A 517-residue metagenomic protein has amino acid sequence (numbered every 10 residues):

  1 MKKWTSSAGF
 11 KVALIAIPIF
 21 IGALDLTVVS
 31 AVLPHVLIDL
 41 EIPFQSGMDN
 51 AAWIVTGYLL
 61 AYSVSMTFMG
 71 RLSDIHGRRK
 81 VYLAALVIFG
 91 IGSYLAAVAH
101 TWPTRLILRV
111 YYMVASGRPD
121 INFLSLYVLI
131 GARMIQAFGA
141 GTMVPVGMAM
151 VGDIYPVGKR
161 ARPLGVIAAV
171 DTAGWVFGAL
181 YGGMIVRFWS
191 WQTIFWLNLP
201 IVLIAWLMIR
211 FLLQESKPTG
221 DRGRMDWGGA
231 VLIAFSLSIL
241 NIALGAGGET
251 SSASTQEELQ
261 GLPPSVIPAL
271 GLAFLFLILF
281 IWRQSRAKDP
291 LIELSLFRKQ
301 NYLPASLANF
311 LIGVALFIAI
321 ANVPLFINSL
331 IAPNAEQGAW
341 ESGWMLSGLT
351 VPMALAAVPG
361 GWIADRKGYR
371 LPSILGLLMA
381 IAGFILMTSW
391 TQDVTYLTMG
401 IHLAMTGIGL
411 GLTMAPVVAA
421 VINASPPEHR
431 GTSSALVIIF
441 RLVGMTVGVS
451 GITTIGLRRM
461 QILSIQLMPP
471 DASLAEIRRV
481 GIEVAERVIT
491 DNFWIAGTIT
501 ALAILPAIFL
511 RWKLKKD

Functional and structural regions predicted by a protein language model:
M1-A23, P263, W282, N301 (+1 more regions): Transmembrane-helix exit segments and adjacent C-terminal regions of multi-pass membrane proteins
F10-L59, P264-S265, K288-V418, P426-E428: Transmembrane core module of solute transporters
F20, W53-L60, V87, M134 (+7 more regions): Transmembrane alpha-helical cores of Major Facilitator Superfamily
T27, L59-T67, G141, W175-V176 (+3 more regions): Residue-level signature of mid-helix packing/kink "hotspots" within the transmembrane helices of 12-pass Major
V36-L37, E41, L72-S73, Y181-W189 (+5 more regions): Interfacial helix-cap and linker-helix signal at transmembrane-aqueous boundaries of multi-pass secondary transporters
S65, G77-L83, P103-I107, Y127-V128 (+4 more regions): C-terminal module of multi-pass small-molecule transporters
G70-G228, A246: Helix-loop-helix hairpins in multi-pass membrane proteins, especially solute transporters
R187-L307, D491-F493, G497: Hydrophobic transmembrane-helix bundles of small-molecule transporters
